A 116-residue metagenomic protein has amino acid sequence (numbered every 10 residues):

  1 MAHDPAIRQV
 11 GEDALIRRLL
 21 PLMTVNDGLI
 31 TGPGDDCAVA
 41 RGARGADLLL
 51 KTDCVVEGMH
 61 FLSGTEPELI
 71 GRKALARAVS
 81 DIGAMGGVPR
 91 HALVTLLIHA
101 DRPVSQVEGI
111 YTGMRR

Functional and structural regions predicted by a protein language model:
M1-L69, M85, V94, T112-R116: Extreme N-terminal cap/leader segments of soluble proteins
D35-C37, A74, P89: Short, flexible micro-motifs
G71, L75, V107: Short, conserved glycine- and acidic-residue-centered signature motifs in active-site or ligand-binding loops
A74-M85: A short, N-terminal amphipathic alpha-helix
I82-G83, R90-L93, D101-R116: Alpha/propeptide regions of enzymes that mature by internal proteolysis
